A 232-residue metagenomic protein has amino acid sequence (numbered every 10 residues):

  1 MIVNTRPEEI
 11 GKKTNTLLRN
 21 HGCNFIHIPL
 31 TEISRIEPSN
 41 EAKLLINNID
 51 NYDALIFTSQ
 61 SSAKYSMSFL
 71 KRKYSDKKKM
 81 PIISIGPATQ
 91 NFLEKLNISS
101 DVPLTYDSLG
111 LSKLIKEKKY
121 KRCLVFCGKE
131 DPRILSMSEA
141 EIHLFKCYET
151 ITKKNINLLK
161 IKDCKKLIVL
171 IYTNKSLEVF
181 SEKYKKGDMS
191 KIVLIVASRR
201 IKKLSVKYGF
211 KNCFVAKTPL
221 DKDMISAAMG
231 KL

Functional and structural regions predicted by a protein language model:
M1-L232: Signature of uroporphyrinogen-III synthase
